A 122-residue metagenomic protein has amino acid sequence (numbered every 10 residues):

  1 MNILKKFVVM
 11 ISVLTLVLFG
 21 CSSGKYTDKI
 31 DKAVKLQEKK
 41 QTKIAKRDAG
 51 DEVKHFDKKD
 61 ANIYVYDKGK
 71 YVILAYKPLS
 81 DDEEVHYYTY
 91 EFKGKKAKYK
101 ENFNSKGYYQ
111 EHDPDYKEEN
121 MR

Functional and structural regions predicted by a protein language model:
M1-V8: Bacterial N-terminal signal peptides that target proteins for export
N2, K40-I44, R122: Solvent-exposed, well-ordered amphipathic alpha-helical segments that flank/support binding or catalytic loops
V8-V9, S80: Intrinsically disordered, low-complexity segments enriched in glycine/proline and serine/threonine
I11-T15: Alpha-helical transmembrane segments
L16-G20: C-terminal motif of bacterial Sec signal peptides marking the signal peptidase cleavage site
S22-K25: Bacterial signal peptide processing site
K29-D48: Post-signal peptide N-terminal segment of mature Sec-exported envelope proteins
A49-R122: Extracytoplasmic electrostatic interaction patches
